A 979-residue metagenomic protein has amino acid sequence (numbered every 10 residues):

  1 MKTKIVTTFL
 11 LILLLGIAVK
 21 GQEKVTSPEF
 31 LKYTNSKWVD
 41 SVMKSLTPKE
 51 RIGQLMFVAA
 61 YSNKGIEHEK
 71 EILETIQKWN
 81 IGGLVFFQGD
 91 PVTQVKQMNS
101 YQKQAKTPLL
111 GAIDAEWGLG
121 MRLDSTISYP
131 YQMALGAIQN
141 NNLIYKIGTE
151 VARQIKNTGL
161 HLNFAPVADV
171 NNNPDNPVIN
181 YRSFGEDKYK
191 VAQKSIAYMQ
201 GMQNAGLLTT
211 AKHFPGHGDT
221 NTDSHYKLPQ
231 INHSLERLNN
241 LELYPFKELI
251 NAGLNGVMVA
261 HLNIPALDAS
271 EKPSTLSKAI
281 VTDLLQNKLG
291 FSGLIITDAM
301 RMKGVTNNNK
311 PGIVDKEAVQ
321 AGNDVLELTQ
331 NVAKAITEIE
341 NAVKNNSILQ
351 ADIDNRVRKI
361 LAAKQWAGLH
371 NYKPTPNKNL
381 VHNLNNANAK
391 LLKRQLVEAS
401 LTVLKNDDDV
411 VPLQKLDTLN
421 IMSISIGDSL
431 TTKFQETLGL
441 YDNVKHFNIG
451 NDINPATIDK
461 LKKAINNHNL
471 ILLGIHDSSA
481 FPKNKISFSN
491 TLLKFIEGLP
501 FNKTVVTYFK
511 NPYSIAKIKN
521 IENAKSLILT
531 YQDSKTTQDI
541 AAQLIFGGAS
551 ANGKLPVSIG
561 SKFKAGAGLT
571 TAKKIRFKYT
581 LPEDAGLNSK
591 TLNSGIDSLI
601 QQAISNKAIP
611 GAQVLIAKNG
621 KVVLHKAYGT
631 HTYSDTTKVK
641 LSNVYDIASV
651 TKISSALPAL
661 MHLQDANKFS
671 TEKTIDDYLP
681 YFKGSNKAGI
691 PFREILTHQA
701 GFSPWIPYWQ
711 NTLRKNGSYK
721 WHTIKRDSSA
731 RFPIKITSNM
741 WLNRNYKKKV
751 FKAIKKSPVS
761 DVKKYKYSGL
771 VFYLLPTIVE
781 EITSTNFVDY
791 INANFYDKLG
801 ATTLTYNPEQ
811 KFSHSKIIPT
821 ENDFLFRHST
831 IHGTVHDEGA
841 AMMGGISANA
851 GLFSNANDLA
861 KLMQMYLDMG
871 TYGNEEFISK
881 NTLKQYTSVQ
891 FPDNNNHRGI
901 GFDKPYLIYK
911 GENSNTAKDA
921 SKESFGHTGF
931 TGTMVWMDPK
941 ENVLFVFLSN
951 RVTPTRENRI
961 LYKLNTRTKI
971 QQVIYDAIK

Functional and structural regions predicted by a protein language model:
M1-V25: Bacterial Sec-dependent N-terminal signal peptides
G21-V58, S62-E74, N287, N309-N588: Preference for extracellular/luminal or secreted protein segments
T47, Q94-L109, L119-M121, E186-D352 (+1 more regions): Second-shell residues forming the walls of enzyme active-site clefts
G53-A60, G82-F86, L109-A115, N163-P166 (+4 more regions): Hydrophobic faces of well-ordered beta-strands that scaffold small-molecule active sites in alpha/beta enzyme cores
I353-R358, A362-H370, P374, F447-I453 (+9 more regions): Short, gly/Ser/Thr-rich active-site loops of penicillin-recognizing serine hydrolases
G586-I647, K668-S670, T830, D837 (+1 more regions): Short, conserved catalytic-motif segment at the N-terminal edge
G595, N606-Q613, S634-I695, S757-V771 (+1 more regions): Short active-site loop at a secondary-structure junction that contains or immediately precedes the catalytic residue(s)
K687-K922: Short, surface-exposed loop or secondary-structure junction motifs that flank catalytic or metal-binding residues
